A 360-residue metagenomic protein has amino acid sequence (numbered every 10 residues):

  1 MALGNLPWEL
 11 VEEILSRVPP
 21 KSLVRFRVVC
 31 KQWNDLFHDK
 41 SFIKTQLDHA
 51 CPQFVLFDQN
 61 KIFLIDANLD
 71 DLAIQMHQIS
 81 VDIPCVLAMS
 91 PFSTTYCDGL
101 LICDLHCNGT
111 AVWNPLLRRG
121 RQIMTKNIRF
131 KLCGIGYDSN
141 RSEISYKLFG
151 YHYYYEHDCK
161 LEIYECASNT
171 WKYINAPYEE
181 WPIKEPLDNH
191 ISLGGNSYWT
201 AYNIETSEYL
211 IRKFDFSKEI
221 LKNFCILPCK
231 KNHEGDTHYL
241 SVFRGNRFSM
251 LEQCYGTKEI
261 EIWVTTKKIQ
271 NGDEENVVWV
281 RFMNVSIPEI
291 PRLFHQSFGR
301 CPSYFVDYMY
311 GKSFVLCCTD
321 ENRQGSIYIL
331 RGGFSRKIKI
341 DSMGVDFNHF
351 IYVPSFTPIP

Functional and structural regions predicted by a protein language model:
M1-P360: Short, conserved recognition motifs on repeat-domain binding surfaces
